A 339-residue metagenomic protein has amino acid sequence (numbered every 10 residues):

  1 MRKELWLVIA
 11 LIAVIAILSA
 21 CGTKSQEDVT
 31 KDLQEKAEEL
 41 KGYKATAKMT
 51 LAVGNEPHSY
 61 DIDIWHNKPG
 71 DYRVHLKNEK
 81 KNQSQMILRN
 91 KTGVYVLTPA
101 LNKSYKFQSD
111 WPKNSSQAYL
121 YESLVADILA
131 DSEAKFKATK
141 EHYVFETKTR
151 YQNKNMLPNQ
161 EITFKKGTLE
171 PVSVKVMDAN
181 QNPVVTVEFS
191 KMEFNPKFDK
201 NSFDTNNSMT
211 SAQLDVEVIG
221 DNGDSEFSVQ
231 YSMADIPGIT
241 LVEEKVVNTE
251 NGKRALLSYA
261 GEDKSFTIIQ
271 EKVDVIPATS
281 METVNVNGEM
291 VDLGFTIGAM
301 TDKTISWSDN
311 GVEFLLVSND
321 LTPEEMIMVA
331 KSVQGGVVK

Functional and structural regions predicted by a protein language model:
R2-W6, I17-I62, D71, S132-E133 (+2 more regions): N-terminal leader/targeting segments and the immediate start of mature chains
E39-G42, W65-R73, L88-G93, T139-K140 (+4 more regions): Short, solvent-exposed coil/turn segments at beta-strand boundaries
P57-D61, K81-S84, N155-Q160, V172 (+3 more regions): Short, surface-exposed coil-to-beta transition loops
W65-A118, N182-T186: An acidic-aromatic
V74, V174-V176, L316: Beta-strand-dense domains in secreted/periplasmic systems and polymorphic toxin scaffolds
H75, D215-N310: Short, solvent-exposed recognition patches
N90-K154, P158: Flexible, processing/modification-adjacent segments and terminal tails in exported/periplasmic/extracellular proteins
K140-M209: Gly/Pro-enriched, hydrophobic low-complexity segments that function as extracytoplasmic propeptides/linkers
